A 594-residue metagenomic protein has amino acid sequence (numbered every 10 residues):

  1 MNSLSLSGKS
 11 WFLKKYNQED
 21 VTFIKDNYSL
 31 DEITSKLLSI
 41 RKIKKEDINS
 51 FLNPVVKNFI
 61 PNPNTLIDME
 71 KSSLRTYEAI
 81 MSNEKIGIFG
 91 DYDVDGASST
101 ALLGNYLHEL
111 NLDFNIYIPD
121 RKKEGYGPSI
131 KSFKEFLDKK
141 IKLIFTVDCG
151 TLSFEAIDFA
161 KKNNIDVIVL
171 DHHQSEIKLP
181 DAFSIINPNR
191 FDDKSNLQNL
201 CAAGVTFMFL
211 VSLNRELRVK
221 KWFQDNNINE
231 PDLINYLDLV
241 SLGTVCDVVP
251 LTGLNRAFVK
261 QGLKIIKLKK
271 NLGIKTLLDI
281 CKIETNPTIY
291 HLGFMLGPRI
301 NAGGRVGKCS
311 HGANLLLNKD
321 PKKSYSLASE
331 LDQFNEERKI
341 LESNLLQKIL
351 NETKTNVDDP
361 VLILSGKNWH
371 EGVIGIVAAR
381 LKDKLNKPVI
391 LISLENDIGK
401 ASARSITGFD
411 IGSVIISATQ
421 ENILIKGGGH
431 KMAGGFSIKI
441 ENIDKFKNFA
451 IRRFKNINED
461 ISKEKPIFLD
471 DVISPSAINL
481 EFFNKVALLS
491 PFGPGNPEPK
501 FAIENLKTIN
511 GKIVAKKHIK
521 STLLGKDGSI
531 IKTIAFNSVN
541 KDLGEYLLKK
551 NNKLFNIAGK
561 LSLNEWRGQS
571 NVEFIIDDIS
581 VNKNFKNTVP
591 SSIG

Functional and structural regions predicted by a protein language model:
L4, L74, E78-K85, K323-S329 (+2 more regions): Mid-to-C-terminal polyanion-binding domains and interfaces
L6, K14-L143, N163-N164, R215-K445 (+4 more regions): Hydrophobic helix-and-loop "lid/oligomerization" segment in the mid-to-C-terminal part of catalytic domains
E78, I177-N187, L524-G528: Acidic-glycine-rich active-site phosphate/pyrophosphate-binding loop
D93, G150-S153, V167-S175: Hydrophobic, well-structured modules enriched for small/aliphatic residues and gly/pro motifs, marking either
L102, D181-Q224, L237-V245: Short alpha-helices
Y117, V147, L170-H172, I186-P188 (+1 more regions): Generic beta-sheet signal
K122-E124, S153, H173-K178, D192-K194 (+2 more regions): Short gly/pro/ser/thr-enriched loop/turn and capping motifs at secondary-structure boundaries
S153-F154, D247: Intrinsically disordered, low-complexity regulatory tails of plant transcription factors and co-regulators
